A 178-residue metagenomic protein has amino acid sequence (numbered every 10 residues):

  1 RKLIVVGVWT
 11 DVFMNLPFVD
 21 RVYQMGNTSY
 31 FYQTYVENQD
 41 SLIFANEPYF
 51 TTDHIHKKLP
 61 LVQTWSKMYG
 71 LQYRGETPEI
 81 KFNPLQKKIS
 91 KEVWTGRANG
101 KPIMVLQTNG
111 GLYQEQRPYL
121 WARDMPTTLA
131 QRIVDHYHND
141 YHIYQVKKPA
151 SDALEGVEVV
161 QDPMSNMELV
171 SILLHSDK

Functional and structural regions predicted by a protein language model:
R1-K178: Catalytic machinery of carbohydrate-active enzymes, primarily nucleotide-sugar-dependent glycosyltransferases
